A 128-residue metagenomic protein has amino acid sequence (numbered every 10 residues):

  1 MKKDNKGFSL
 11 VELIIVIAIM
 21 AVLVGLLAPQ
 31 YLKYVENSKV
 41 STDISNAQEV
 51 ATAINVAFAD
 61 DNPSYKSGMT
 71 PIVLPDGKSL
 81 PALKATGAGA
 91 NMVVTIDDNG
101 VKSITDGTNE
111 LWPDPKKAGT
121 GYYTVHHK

Functional and structural regions predicted by a protein language model:
D4, L27-Q30, I54, D61 (+1 more regions): A general marker of short, structured functional hotspots
D4-Y31: N-terminal single-pass transmembrane signal-anchor helix
I15, L23-L26, V50, I104 (+1 more regions): Alpha-helical protein-protein interaction elements
A28, N46, T124-V125: Intrinsically disordered, low-complexity regions enriched for glutamine and histidine
K39-S64: Membrane-proximal N-terminal amphipathic helix
V56-K128: Periplasmic/extracellular, small/polar-rich flexible segments of pilin-like filament-forming proteins
